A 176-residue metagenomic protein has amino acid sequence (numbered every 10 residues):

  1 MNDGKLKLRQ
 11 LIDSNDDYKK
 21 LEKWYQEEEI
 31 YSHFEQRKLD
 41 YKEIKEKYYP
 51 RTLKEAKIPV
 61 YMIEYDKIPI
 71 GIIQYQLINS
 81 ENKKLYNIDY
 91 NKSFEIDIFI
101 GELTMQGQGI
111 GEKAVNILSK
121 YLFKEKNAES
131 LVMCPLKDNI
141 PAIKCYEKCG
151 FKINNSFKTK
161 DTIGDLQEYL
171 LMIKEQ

Functional and structural regions predicted by a protein language model:
M1-L6, L11-K47: A short, well-structured alpha-helix characteristic of acyl/acetyltransferase catalytic modules
K45-M105, Y121: Acetyl-CoA-dependent GNAT
Y90-F94, E129-V132, L136-I140, S156-Q176: C-terminal "cap" of GNAT-fold acetyltransferases
I96-I98, E147, M172: A structural signal for short, well-ordered beta-strand segments
E102-T104, Q108, K137-D138: Active-site acidic-Proline motif in GNAT/NAT acetyltransferases
G107-Y121, K144-K148: Conserved acetyl-CoA-binding loop-helix of GNAT-fold acetyltransferases
L122-K126: Hydrophobic pocket-lining residues that define ligand/cofactor binding sites across diverse proteins
E147-F157: Conserved acetyl-CoA-binding loop of GNAT-fold acetyltransferases
